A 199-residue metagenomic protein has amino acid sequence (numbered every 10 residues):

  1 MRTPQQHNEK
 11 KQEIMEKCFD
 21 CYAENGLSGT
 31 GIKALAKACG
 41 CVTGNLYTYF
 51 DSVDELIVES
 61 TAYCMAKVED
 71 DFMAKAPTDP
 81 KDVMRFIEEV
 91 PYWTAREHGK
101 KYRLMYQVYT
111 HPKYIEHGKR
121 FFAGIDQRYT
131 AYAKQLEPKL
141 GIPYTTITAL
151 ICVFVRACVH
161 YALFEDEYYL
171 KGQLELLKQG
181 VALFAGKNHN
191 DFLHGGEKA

Functional and structural regions predicted by a protein language model:
M1-E9, N190-A199: N-terminal intrinsically disordered/low-complexity leader segments
R2, E13, K17, C21-E55 (+1 more regions): Helix-turn-helix
E13, K17-E24, K67-D71, K75 (+3 more regions): Solvent-exposed, amphipathic alpha-helical segments
I32, T61-E69: Short, basic, alpha-helical segments at the C-terminal edge of helix-turn-helix-like DNA-binding modules
E59, F72-E97, T148-I151, H194: Hydrophobic alpha-helical connector segments
E69, K113-G141, T145, A149: Amphipathic alpha-helical packing segments from all-alpha helical-bundle domains
W93, Q107, T148-K171, Q179-L193: Amphipathic C-terminal alpha-helical segment
A95-E116: Amphipathic alpha-helical segments used for helix-helix packing
